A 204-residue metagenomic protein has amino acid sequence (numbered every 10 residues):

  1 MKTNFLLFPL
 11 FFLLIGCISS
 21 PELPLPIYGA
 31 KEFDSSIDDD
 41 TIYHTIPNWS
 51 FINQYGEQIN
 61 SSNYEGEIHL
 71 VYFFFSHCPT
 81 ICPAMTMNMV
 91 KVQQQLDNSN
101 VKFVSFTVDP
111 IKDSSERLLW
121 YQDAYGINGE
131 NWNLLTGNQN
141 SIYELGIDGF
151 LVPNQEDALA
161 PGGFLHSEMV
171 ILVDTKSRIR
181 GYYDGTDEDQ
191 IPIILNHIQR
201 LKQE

Functional and structural regions predicted by a protein language model:
M1-N48, I52, E204: N-terminal targeting signals for export/organelle localization
I46-P47, H69, S167-M169: Short loop/turn microsegments at loop-to-beta-strand junctions
I59-M89, V104: Short active-site neighborhood of thiol/selenol oxidoreductases, capturing the structured segment around
Y72, V104-T107, M169-L172: Soluble periplasmic/extracytoplasmic beta-strand elements of cell-envelope proteins
T86-L145: Structural microenvironment flanking redox-active thiols in thiol-disulfide oxidoreductases
D148-D157: Short, surface-exposed loop/helix-turn segments at secondary-structure junctions that function as lids/hinges flanking
E156-E204: Thiol-/selenol-based redox modules, centered on thioredoxin-like and closely related oxidoreductase domains
